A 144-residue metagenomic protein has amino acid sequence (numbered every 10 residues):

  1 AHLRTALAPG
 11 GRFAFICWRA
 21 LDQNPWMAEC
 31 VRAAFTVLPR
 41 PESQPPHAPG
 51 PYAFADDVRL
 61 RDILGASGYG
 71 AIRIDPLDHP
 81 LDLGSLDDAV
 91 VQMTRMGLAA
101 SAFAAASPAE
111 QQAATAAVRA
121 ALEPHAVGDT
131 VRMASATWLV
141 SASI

Functional and structural regions predicted by a protein language model:
A1-L3, E29, I63: Short, conserved SAM-binding segment of the class I
A1-R12: A short glycine-rich, Lys/Arg-flanked "PGG" loop and its adjoining helix->strand segment in the class I
R4, D22, E110: Short phosphate-engaging motifs
L7-P9, A33-V37, I63, Q92: Residues within well-ordered alpha helices
P9, R40, G70-A71: Short, well-ordered coil loops that connect the C-terminus of an alpha-helix to the N-terminus of a beta-strand
R12-R40: Conserved class I S-adenosyl-L-methionine
P39-A48: A conserved pocket-lining segment of Rossmann-fold NAD(P)-dependent short-chain dehydrogenase/reductase
A48-I144: Conserved Class I S-adenosyl-L-methionine
